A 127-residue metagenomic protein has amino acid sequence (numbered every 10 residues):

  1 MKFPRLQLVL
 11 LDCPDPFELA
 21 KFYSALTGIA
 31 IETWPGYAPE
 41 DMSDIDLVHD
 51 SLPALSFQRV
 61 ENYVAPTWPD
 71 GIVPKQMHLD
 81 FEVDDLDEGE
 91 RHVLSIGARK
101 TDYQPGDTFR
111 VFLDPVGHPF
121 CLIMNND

Functional and structural regions predicted by a protein language model:
M1-P4, L10-L55, E88-R91, S95 (+2 more regions): Core segments of cupin and vicinal oxygen chelate
L6-L8, M77-H78: Short active-site oxyanion
A30-V73, P115, P119-N126: Conserved short beta-strand elements that form part of the metal-binding/catalytic scaffold of enzyme active sites
S56, H78, E82, V111 (+1 more regions): Conserved beta-strand segments that form the floor/walls of ligand-binding pockets within enzyme and binding domains
V60-Y63, D85, Q104-G106: Short beta->alpha connector loops
W68-V93: Mid-chain, well-packed structural core segment of small domains
R99-D127: Amphipathic, soluble alpha/beta structural segments
